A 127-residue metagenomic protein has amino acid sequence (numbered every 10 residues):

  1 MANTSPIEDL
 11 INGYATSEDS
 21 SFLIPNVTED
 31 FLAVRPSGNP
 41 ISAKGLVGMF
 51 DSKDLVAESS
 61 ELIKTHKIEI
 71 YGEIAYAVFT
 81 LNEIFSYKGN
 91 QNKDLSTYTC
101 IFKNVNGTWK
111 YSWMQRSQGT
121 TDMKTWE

Functional and structural regions predicted by a protein language model:
M1-P25, E29, E73, M123-E127: Short, low-complexity N-terminal intrinsically disordered segments enriched in polar/charged residues
P6, S20-Y71: A solvent-exposed, acidic/Ser-Thr-rich amphipathic alpha-helical stretch
V34, V78-T80, S112: Beta-strand residues in well-ordered beta-sheet regions across diverse protein folds
V56, I84-K93: Short, cysteine-centered beta-strand-loop-beta hairpins and adjacent loop/turn segments enriched in charged/polar
S60-I63, V78-T80, K93-Y98: Short, surface-exposed coil-to-beta transition loops
G72-E83: A short hydrophobic beta-strand element
L95-T125: Short beta-strand edge/turn micro-motifs at domain boundaries
